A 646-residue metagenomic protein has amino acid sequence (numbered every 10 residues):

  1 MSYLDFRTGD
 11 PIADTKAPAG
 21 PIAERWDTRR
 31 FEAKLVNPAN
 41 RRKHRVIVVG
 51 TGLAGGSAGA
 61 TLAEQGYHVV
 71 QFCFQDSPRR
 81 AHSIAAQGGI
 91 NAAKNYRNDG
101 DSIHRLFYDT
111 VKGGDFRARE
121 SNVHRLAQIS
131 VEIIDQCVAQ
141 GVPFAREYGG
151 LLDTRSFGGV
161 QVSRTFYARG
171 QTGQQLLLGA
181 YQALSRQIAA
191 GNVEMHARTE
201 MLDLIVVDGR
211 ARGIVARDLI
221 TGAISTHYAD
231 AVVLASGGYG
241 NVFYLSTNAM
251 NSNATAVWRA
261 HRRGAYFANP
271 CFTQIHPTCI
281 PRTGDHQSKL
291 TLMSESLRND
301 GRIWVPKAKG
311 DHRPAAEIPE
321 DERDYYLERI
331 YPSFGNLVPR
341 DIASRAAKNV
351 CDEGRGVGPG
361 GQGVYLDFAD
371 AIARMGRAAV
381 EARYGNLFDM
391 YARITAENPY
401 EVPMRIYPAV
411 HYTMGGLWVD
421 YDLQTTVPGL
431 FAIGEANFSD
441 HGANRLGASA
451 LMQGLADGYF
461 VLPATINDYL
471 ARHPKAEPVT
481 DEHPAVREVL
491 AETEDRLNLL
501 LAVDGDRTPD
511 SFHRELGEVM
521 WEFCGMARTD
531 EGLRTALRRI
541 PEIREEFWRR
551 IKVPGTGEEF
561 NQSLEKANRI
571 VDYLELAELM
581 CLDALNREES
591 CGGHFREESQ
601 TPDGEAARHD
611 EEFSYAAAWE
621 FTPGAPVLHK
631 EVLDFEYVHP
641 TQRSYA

Functional and structural regions predicted by a protein language model:
M1-V46: Extreme N-terminal leader/targeting segments of oxidoreductases
A33-R45, A58-T61, Q65-Y67, Q71 (+10 more regions): Glycine- and aromatic-enriched mobile tails/lids
R42-H44, T221-A231, T426: Core beta-strand elements of the Rossmann-like FAD/NAD(P) dinucleotide-binding domain in flavoenzyme oxidoreductases
G50-L53: Glycine-rich Rossmann-fold phosphate-binding loop(s) that bind the pyrophosphate of adenine dinucleotide cofactors
D76-Y108, Q274-T278, D285-K289: Conserved N-terminal glycine-rich FAD pyrophosphate-binding loop of Rossmann-like flavoproteins
I133, V138-A223, Y228, C279-L292: Conserved redox-cofactor binding core of oxidoreductases
A231-L290, H441-A464: Glycine-rich loop(s) and the adjacent beta-strand/alpha-helix scaffold that form part
R259, Y266-R393, A464-N467: An anion/pyrophosphate-binding glycine-rich loop and adjacent beta-alpha core in soluble alpha-beta enzymes
